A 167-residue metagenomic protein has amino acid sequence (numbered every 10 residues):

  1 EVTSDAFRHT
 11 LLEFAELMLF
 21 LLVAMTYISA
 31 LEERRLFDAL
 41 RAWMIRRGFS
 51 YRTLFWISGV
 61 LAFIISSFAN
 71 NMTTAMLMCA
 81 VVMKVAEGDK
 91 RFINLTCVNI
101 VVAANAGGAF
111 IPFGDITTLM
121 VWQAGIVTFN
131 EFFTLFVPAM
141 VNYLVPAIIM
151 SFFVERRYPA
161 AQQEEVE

Functional and structural regions predicted by a protein language model:
E1, F49-S58, I100-I111, E167: Small-residue-rich segments of transmembrane alpha-helices in multi-pass membrane proteins, especially helix faces
E1, L22-S29, L61-F63, A104 (+1 more regions): Hydrophobic core segments of alpha-helical transmembrane domains in multi-pass membrane transport and ion-translocation
V2-R8, M120-F129, Q163-V166: Inter-helical loop and helix-membrane interface segments of multi-pass membrane transporters/permeases
T3-N94: Membrane-embedded alpha-helical segments and adjacent helix-loop junctions characteristic of multi-pass solute
R35, D115, Q162-Q163: Peri-membrane helix termini and adjoining interfacial loops of integral membrane proteins
G59, A80, I100-V101, L135-F136: Residue-level recognition of transmembrane alpha-helices in multi-pass small-molecule transporters/permeases
S66-M76, I93-I126, A147-F152: Alpha-helical transmembrane segments and, especially, the helix-loop junctions at the ends of these helices
R91-N94, V98, F110-I111, N130-E167: Juxtamembrane and boundary regions of transmembrane helices in multi-pass small-molecule transporters and channels
